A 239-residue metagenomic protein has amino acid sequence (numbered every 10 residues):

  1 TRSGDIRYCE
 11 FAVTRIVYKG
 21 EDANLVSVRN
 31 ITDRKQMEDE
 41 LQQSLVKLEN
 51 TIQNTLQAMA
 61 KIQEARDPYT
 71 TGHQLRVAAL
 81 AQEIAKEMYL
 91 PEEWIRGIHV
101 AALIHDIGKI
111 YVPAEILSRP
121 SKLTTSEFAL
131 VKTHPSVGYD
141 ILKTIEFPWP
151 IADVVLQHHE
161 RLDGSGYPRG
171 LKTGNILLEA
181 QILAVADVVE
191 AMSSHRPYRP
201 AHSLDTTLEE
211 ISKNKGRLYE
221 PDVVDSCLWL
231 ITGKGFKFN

Functional and structural regions predicted by a protein language model:
T1, V13-R15, V28, T173: Sensory input modules used in signal transduction, predominantly PAS/LOV/GAF but also related non-catalytic regulatory
T1-G4, R161: PAS-family sensory domains
G4, F11-V13, I98: Compact sensory input modules in signal-transduction proteins
F11-N24: Short loop/turn elements at sensory-signaling interfaces that couple input to output
N24-S27, L103: Conserved Rossmann-like nucleotide-binding pocket used by diverse enzymes that bind dinucleotide cofactors
R29-Q43: PAS-associated C-terminal cap
E40, V46, Q53, Q57-N239: Metal-dependent catalytic cores of enzymes that make or break cyclic nucleotides and related phosphoester linkages
